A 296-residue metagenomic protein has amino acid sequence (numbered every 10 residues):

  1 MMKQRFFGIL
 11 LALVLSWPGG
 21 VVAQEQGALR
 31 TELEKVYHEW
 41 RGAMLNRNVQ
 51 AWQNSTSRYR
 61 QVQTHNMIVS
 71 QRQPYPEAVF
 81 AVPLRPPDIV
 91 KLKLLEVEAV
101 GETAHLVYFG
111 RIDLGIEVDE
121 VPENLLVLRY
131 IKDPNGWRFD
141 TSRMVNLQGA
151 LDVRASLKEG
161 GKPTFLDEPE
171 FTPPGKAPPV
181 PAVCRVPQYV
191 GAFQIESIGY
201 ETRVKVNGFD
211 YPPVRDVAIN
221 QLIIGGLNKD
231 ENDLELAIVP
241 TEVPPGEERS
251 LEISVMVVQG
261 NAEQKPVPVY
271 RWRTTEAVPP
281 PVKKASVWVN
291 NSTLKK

Functional and structural regions predicted by a protein language model:
M1-G8: Bacterial N-terminal signal peptides that target proteins for export
G8-W17: Bacterial N-terminal signal peptides
G19-A23: Sec/Tat signal peptide C-region and signal peptidase I cleavage site
A28-T31, H38-R47, S57-Q61, I112-E123 (+2 more regions): Beta-strand-rich recognition domains
N46-Q73: Short, well-ordered alpha-helical segments enriched in acidic and aromatic residues
Q73-E123, V127: Surface-exposed, charged secondary-structure patches
D210-D216: Short beta-strand segments within Ig-like beta-sandwich modules, predominantly Fibronectin type-III
I219-E231: Exposed aromatic-hydrophobic patches
